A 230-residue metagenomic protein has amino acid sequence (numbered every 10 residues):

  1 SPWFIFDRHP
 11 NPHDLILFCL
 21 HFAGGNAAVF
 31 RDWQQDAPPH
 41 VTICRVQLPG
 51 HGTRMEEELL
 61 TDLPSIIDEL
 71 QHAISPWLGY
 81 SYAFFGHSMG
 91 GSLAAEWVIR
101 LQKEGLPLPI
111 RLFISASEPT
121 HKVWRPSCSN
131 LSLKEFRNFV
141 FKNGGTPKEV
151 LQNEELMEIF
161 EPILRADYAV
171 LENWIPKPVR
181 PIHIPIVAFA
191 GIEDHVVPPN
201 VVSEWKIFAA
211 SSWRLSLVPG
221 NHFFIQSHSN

Functional and structural regions predicted by a protein language model:
S1-F85, S92-N230: Domain-scale detector for complete catalytic domains at protein termini or as standalone homologs
